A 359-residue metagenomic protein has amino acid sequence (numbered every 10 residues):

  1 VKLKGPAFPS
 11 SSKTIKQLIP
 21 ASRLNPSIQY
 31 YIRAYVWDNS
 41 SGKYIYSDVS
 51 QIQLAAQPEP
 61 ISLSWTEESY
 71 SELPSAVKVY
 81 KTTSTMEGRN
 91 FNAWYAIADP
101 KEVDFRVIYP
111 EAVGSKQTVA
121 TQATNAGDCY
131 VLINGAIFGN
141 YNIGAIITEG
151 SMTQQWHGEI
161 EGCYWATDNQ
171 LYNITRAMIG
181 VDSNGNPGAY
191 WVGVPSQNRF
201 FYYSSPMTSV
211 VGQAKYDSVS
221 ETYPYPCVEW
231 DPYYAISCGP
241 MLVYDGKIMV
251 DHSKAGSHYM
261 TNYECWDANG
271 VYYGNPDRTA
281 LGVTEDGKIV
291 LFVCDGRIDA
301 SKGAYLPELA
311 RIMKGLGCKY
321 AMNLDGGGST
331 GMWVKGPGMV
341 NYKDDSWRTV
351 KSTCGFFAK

Functional and structural regions predicted by a protein language model:
V1-Q57: Short, surface-exposed linear motifs at loops/turns and structural transition points
S11-K13, Y46, N90, N173 (+3 more regions): Residues that act as N-cap/strand-start positions at coil-to-secondary-structure junctions
Q57-Q197: Zymogen propeptides
N90-Y95, R176, S237-G239, N275-A280 (+1 more regions): Short glycine-rich loop/turn motifs
A96, Y130-N134, M178-G180, G188-Y190 (+5 more regions): Structural recognition of the beta-strand scaffold that forms the well-ordered cores of secreted hydrolase catalytic
D99-E102, N140, G180-G188, V243-G246 (+3 more regions): Short acidic-glycine loop/turn motifs at beta-strand connectors
Y141-A268: Active-site-adjacent helix-turn-beta-strand microarchitecture at beta-sheet edges that either contains or buttresses
Y141-Q170, S257-Y320, S329-K359: Conserved, well-ordered active-site substructure
